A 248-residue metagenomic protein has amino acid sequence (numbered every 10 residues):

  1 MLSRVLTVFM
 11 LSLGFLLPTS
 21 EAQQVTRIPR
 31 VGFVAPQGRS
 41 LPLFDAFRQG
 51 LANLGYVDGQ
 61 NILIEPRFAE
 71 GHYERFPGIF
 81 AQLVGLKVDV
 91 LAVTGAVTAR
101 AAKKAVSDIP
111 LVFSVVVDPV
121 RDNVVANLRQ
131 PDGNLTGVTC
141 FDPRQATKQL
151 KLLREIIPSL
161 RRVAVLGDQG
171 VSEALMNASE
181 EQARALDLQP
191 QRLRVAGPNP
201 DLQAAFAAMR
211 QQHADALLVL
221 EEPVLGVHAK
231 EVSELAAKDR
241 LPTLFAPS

Functional and structural regions predicted by a protein language model:
M1-S248: Short hydrophobic alpha-helices and adjacent helix-cap/hinge residues
